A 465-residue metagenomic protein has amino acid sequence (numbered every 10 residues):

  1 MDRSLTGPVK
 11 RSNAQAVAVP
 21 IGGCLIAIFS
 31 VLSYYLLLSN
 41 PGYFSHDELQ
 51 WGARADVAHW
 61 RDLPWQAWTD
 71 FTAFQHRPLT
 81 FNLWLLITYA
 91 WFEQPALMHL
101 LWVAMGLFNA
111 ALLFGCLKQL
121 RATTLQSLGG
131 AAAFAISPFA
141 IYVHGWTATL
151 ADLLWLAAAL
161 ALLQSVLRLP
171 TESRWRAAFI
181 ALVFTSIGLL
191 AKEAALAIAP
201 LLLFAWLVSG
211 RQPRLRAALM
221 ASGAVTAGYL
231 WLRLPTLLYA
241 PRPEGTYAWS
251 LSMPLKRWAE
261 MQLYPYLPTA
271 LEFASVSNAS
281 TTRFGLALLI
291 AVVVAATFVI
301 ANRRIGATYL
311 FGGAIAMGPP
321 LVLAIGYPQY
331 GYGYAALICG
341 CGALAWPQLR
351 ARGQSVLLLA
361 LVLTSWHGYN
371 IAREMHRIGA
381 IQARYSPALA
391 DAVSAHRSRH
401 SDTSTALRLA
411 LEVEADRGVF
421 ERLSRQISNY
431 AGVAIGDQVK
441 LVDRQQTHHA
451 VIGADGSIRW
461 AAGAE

Functional and structural regions predicted by a protein language model:
D2-E465: Polytopic membrane enzymes that build or remodel cell-surface glycoconjugates and lipids
